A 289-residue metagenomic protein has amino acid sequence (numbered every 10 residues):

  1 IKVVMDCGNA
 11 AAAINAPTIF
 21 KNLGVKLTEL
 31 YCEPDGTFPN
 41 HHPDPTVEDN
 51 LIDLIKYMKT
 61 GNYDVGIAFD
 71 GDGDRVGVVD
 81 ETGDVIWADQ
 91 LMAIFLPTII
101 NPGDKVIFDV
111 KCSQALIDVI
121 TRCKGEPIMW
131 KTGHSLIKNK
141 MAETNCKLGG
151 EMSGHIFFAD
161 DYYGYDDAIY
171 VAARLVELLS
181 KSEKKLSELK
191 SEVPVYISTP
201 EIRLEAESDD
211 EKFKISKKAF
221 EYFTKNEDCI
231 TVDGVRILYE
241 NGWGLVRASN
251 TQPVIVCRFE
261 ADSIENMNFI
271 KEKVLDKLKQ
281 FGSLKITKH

Functional and structural regions predicted by a protein language model:
I1-S182, L189: Phosphate-binding chemistry for phosphorylated carbohydrates and sugar-nucleotides
P102-H289: Phosphate-binding and adjacent anionic-ligand microenvironments
